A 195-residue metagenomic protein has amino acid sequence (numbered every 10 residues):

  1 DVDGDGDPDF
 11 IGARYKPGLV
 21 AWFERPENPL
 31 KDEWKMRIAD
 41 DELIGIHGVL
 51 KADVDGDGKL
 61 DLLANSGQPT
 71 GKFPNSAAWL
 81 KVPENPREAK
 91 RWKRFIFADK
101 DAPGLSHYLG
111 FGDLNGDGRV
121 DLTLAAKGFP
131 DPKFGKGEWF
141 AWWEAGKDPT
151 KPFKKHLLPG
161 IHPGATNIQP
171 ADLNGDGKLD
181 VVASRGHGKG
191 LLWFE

Functional and structural regions predicted by a protein language model:
D1-E195: Beta-propeller-forming repeat regions
